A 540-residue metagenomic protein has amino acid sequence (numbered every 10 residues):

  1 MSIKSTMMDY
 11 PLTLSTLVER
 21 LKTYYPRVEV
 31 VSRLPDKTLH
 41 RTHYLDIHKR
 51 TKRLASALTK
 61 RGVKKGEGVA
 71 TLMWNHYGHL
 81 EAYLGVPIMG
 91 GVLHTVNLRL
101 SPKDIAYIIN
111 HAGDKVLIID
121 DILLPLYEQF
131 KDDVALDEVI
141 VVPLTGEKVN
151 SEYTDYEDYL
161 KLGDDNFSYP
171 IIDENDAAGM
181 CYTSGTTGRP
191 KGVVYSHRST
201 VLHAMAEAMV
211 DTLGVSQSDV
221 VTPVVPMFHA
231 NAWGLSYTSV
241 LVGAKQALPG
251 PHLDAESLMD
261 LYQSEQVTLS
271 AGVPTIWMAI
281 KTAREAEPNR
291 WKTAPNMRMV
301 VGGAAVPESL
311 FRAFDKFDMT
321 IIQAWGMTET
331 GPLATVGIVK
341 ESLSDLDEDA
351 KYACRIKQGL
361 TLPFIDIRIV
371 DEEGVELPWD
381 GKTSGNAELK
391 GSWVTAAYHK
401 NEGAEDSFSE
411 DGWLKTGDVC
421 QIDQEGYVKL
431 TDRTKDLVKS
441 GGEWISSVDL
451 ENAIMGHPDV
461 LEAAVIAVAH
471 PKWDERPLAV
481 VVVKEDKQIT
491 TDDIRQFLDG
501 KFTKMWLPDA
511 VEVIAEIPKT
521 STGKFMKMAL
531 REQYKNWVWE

Functional and structural regions predicted by a protein language model:
P26-V28, K161-Y182, R189, G214-V220: Conserved pre-ATP/AMP-binding loop-to-beta segment of ANL
V30-H76, L80-L84, S101-A106, E152 (+1 more regions): Conserved AMP-binding/adenylate-forming core of the ANL superfamily
H40-L45, A178-A204: Conserved AMP-binding A3 loop
H48-S56, E174, V193-S216, F228 (+1 more regions): Conserved structural elements of the adenylate-forming
L100, L117-I119, G391, A396-A397 (+4 more regions): AMP-binding/adenylate-forming catalytic core of the ANL superfamily
V201-V220, A230-T268, A283-E287: Conserved AMP-binding/adenylation subdomain of ANL enzymes
V267-G272, K281-A353, D366, E373-P378: Gly/Ser/Thr-rich phosphate-binding loop
L360, F364-E388, Q424-E425, K487-T491 (+1 more regions): Conserved beta-loop-beta connector loops within the AMP-binding
